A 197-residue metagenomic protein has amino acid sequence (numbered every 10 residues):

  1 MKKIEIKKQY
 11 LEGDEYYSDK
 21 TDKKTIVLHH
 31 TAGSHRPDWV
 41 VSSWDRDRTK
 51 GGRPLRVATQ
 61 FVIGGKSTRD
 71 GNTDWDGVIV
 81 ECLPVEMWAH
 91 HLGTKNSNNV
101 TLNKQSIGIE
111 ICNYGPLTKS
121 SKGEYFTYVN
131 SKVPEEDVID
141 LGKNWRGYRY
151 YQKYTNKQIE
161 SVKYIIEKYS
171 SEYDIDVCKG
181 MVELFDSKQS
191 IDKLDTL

Functional and structural regions predicted by a protein language model:
K2-D176: Active-site-adjacent loop/helix surface patches within enzyme catalytic domains that shape the substrate-binding cleft
E172-L197: Surface-exposed patches in mature extracellular/periplasmic domains of secreted proteins
